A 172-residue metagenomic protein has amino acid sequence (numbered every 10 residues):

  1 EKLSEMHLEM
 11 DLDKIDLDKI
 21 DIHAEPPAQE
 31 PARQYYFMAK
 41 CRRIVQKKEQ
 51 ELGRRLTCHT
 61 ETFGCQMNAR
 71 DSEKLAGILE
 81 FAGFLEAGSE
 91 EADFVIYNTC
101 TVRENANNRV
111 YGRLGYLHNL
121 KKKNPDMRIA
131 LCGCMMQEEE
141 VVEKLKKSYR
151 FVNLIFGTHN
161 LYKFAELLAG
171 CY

Functional and structural regions predicted by a protein language model:
E1-L167: Cofactor-cradling patches in redox/metallo enzymes
L168-Y172: Short, hydrophobic alpha-helical segments
